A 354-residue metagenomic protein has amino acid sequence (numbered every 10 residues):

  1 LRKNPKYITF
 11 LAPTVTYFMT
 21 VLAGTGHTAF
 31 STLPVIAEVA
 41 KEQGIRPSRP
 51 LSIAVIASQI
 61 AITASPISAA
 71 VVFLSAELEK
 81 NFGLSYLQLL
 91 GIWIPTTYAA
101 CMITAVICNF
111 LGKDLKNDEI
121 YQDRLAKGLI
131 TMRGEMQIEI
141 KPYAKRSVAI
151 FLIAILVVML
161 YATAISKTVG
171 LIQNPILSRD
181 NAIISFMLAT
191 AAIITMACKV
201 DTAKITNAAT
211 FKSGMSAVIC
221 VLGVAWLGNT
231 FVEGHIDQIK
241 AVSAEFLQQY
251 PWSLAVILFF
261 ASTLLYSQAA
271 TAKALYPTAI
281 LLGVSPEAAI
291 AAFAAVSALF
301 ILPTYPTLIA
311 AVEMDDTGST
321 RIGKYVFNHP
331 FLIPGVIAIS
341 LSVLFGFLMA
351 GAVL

Functional and structural regions predicted by a protein language model:
R2, T32-S48, G91-Y98, A154-T168 (+3 more regions): Hydrophobic alpha-helical transmembrane segments
Y7, L11-L84, Q268-A298, A350-V353: Hydrophobic transmembrane alpha-helices that form the pore/transport pathway of multi-pass ion and small-solute
L22-H27, G228-D237: Transmembrane alpha-helix boundary signature
H27-A29, N181-A189, V242-Y250, S297-I301: Structural signature of hydrophobic alpha-helical transmembrane segments
S48, Q59, A70, L87-C101 (+2 more regions): C-terminal transmembrane helix pair
R49-K80, W93-L129: Transmembrane-helix bundle segments that line or gate the permeation/cavity pathway in multi-pass membrane proteins
N109-D114, E119-V232, I333-L344, L348 (+1 more regions): Hydrophobic transmembrane alpha-helices of multi-pass small-molecule transporters
I236-Q249, P277, L282: Membrane-interface interhelical connector segments
